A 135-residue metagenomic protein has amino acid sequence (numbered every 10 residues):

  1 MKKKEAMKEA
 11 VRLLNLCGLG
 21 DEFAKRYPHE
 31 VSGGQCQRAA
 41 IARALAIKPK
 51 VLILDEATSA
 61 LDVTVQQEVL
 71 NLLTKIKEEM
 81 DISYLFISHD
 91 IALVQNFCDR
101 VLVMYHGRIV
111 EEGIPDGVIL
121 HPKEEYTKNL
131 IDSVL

Functional and structural regions predicted by a protein language model:
K4-E22, I131-D132: Conserved ABC ATPase "signature" region
Y27-V31, Q35: Conserved ABC ATPase signature
I41, V69: Hydrophobic anchor residue at the start of the ABC signature
A46-K50: A short, proline-enriched helix->beta-strand linker immediately N-terminal to the Walker B motif in ABC-type P-loop
V94-N96: A short, surface-exposed alpha-helical micro-motif characterized by mixed small hydrophobic and charged/polar residues
E112-G113: ABC ATPase "signature
